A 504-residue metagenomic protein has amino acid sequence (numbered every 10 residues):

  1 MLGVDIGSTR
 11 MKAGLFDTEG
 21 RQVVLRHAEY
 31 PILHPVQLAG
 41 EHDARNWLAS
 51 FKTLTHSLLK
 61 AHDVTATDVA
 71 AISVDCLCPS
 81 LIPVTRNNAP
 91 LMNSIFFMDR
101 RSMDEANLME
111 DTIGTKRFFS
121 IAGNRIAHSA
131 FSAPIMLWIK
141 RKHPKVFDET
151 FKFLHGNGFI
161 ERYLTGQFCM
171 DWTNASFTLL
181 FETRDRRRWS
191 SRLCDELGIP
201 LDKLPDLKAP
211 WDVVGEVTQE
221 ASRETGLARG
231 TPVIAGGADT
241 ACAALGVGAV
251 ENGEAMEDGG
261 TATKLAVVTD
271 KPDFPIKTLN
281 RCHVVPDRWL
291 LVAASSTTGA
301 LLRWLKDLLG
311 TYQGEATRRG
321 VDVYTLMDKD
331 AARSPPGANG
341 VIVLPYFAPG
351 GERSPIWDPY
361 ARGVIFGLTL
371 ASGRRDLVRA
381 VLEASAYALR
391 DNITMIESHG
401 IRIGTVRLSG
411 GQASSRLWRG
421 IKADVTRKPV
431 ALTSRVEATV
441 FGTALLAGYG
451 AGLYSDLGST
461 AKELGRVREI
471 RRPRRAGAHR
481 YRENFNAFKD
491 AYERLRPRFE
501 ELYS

Functional and structural regions predicted by a protein language model:
M1-N93, E149, Q219-R223, L227-A235 (+2 more regions): N-terminal glycine/serine-rich phosphate-binding loop of ATP-dependent small-molecule kinases, especially carbohydrate
I6-S8, F119-A238, L302, L344-R353 (+3 more regions): Gly/Ser/Thr-rich active-site cleft segment
T53-L58, E220, T240, L377-G404 (+1 more regions): Phosphate/ATP-binding catalytic cores across multiple sugar-kinase/actin-like superfamilies, primarily ASKHA
M98-K142, T183-E196, C282-D322, L377: Glycine-rich phosphate-binding loop plus the immediately following alpha-helix
N107, C242-G246, S295-K306, P349 (+5 more regions): Glycine-rich phosphate-binding/hydrolytic loop that grips phosphoryl groups
F181-P286, L291, S296-T297, L309 (+5 more regions): ATP-dependent carbohydrate kinase catalytic cores
D273, L308-T317, G452-S504: Acidic, glycine/GT-rich loop-and beta-edge segments that sit at the periphery of enzyme/chaperone cores
P335-S434: Activation-segment/catalytic-loop signature of the eukaryotic protein kinase fold
